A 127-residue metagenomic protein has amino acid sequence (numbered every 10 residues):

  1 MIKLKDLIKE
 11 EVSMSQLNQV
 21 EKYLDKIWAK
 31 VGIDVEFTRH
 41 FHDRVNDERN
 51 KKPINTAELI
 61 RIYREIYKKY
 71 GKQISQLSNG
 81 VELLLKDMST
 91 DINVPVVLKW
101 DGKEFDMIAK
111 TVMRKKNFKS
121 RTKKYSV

Functional and structural regions predicted by a protein language model:
I2-V127: Ribonuclease/tRNase effector modules and their secretory precursors
